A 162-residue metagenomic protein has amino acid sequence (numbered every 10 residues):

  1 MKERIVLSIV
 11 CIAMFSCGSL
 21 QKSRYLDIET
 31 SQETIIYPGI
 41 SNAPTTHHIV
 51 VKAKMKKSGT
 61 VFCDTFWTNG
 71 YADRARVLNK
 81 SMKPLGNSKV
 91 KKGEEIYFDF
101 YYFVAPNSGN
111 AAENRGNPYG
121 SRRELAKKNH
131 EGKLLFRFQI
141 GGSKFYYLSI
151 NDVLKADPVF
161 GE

Functional and structural regions predicted by a protein language model:
M1-L26: Bacterial Sec-dependent N-terminal signal peptides
G18-E162: Non-catalytic macromolecular-recognition regions in eukaryotic signaling proteins
